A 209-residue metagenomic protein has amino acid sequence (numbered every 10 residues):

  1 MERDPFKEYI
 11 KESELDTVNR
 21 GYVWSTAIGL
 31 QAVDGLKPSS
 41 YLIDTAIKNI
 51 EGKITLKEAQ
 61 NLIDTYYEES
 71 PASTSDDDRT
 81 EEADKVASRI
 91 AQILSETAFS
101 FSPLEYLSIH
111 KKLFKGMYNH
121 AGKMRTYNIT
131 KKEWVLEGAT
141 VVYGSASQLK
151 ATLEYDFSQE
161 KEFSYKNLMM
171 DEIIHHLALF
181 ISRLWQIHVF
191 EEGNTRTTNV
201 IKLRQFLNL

Functional and structural regions predicted by a protein language model:
M1-L209: FIC/Doc superfamily catalytic core
